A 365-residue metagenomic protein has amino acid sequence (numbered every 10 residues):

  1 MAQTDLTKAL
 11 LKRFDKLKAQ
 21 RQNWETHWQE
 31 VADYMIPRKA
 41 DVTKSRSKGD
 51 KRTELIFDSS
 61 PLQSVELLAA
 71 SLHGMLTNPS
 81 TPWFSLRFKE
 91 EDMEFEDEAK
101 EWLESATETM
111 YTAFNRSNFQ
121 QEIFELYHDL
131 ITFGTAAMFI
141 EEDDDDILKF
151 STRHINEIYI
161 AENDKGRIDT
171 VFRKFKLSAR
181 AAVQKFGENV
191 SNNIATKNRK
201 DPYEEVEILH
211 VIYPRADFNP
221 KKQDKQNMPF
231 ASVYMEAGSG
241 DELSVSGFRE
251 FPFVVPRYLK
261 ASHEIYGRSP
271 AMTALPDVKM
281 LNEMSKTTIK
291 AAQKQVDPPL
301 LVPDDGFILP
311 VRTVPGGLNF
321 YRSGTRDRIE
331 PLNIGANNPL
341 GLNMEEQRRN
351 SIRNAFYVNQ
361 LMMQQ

Functional and structural regions predicted by a protein language model:
M1-E204: Extended, helix-rich architectural segments
W28, S71-H73, F119-I131, I208 (+5 more regions): Generic hydrophobic, helix-prone segments enriched in Leu/Val/Ile
L55-F57, T107-A113, K200-V206, D224-M228 (+4 more regions): N-terminal start-of-chain detector that recognizes signal peptides and the immediate post-cleavage beginning
P79, I131-T132, L148-R153, D201-E204 (+5 more regions): A generic structural signal for short, non-catalytic loop/turn and secondary-structure boundary residues
D145-L148, S178-A179, F218-P220, G240-D241 (+1 more regions): Flexible loop/turn segments at secondary-structure boundaries
E204-P214: Membrane-proximal cytosolic interface modules of multi-pass membrane proteins
Y213, K221-K225, F230: Extended, non-transmembrane interaction/recognition domains
P229-Q365: Extended, charged amphipathic alpha-helical segments
